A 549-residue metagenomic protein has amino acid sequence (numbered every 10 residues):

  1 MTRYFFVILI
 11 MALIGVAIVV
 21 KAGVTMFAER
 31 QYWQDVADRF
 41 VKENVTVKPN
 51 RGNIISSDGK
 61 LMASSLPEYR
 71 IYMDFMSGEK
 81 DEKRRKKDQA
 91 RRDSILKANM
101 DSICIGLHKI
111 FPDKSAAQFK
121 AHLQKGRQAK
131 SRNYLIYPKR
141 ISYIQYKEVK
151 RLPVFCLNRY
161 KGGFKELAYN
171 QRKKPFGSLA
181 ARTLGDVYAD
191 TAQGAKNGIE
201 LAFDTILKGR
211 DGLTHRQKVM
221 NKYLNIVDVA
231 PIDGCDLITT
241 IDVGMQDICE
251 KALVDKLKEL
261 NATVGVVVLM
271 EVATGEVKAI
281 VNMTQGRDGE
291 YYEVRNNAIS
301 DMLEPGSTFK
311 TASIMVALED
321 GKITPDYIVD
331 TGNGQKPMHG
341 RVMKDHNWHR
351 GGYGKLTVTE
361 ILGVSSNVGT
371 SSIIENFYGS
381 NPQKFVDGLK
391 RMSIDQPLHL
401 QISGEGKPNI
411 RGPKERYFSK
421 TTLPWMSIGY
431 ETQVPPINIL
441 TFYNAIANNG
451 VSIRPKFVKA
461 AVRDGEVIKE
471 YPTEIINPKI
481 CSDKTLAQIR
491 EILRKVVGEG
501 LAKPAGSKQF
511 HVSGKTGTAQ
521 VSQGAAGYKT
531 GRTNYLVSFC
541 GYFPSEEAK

Functional and structural regions predicted by a protein language model:
M1-E293, K384-R391, A505-K508, Y528: Periplasmic/cell-envelope proteins involved in peptidoglycan metabolism and beta-lactam response
K48, L96, G306-S307, Y378: Charged, low-complexity surface patches
A63, R216-D228, G265-G306, M315-K549: Beta-lactam-recognizing serine transpeptidase/beta-lactamase-like catalytic domain environment
